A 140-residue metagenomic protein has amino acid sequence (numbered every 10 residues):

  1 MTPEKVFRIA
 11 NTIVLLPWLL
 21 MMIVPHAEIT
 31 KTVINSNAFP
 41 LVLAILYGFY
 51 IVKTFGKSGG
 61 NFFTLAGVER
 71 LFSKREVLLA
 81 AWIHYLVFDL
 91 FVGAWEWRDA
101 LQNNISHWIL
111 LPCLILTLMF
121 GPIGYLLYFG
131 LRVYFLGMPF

Functional and structural regions predicted by a protein language model:
M1-A10: N-terminal membrane topogenic signal
A10-I29: N-terminal signal-anchor/start-transfer transmembrane helix
I29-F49: Loop-to-helix transition at the N-terminal end of transmembrane alpha-helices
Y47-K57, G124-F129: C-terminal TM-helix exit segments that contain a strictly Trp-centered aromatic cap at the helix terminus
T54-V77, L90-A94, R98: Membrane-helix interface/capping segments
A80-V87: Hydrophobic alpha-helical transmembrane segments of multi-pass membrane proteins
W95-H107: Membrane-helix boundary connector in multi-pass membrane proteins
L111-V133: Hydrophobic, aromatic-rich membrane-embedded alpha-helical segments
